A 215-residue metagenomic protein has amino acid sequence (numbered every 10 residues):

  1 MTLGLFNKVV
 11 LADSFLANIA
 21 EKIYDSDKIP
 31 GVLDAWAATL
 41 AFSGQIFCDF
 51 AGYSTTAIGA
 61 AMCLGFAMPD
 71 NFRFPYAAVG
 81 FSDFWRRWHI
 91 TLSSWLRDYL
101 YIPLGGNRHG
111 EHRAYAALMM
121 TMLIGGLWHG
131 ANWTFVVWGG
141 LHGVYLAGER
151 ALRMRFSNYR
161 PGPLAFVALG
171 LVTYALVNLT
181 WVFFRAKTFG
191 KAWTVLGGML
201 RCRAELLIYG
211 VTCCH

Functional and structural regions predicted by a protein language model:
M1-C214: Membrane-embedded transmembrane alpha-helical bundles that form the catalytic cores of multi-pass lipid-modifying
